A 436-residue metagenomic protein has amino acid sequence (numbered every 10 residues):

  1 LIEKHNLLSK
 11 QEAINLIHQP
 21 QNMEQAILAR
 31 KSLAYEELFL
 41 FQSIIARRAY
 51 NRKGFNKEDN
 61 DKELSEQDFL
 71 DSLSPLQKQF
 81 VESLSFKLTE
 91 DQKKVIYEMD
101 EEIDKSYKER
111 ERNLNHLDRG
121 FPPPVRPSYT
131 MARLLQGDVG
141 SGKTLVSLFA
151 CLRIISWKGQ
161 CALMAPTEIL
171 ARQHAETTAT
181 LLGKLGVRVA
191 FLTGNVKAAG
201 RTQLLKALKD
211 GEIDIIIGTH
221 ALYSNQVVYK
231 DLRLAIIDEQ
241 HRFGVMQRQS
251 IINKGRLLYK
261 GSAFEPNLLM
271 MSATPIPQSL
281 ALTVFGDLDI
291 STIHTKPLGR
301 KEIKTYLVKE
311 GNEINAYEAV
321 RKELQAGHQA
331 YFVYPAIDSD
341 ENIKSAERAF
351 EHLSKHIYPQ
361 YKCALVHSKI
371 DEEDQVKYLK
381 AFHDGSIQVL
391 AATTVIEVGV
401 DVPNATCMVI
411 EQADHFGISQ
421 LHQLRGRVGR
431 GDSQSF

Functional and structural regions predicted by a protein language model:
L1-S83: Upstream accessory/linker segments immediately N-terminal to the RecA-like ATPase cores of bacterial MutS and a subset
S9-E12, L33, E37-L40, K94 (+4 more regions): Amphipathic alpha-helical interaction segments
L28-E36, K93, E310, I343: Generic detection of long, well-ordered alpha-helical segments
F41, I45-R48, Q79, S83 (+7 more regions): Generic, well-ordered alpha-helical scaffold segments in large soluble proteins
S65-Y107, Y129-L135: Conserved pre-motif I regulatory segment
K105-S128, L257-A263: Intrinsic disorder/low-complexity segments
Y129-F436: Inter-lobe coupling/hinge segments of SF2-like helicase ATPases
